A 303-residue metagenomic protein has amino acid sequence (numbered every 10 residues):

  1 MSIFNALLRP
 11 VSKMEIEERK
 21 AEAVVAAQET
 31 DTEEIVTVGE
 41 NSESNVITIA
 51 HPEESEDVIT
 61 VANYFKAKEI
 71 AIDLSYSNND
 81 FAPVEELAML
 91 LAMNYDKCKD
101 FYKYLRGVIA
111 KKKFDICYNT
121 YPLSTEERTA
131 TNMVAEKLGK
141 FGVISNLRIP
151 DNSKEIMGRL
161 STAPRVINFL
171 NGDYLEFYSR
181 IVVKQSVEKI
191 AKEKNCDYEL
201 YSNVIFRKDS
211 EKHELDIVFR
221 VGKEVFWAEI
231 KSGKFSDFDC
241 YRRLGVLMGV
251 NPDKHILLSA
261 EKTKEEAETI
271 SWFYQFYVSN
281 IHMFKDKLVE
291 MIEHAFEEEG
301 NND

Functional and structural regions predicted by a protein language model:
I3-D303: Intrinsically disordered, low-complexity Ser/Thr/Pro/Gly-rich regulatory segments
